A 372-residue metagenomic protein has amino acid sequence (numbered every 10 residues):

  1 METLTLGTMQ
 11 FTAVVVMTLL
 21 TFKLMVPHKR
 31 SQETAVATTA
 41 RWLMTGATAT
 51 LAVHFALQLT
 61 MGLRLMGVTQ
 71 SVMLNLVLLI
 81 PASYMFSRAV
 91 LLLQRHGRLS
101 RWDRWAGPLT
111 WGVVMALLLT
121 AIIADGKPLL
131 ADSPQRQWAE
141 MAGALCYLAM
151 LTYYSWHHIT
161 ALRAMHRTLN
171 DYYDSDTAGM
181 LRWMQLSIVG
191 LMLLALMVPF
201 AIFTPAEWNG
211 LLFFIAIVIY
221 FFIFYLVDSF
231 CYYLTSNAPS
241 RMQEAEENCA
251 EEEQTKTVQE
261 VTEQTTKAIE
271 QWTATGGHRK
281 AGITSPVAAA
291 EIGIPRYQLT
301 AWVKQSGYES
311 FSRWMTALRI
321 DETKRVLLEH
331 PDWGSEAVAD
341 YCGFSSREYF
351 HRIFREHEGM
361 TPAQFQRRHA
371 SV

Functional and structural regions predicted by a protein language model:
M1-L117, D132-W138, A142: N-terminal low-complexity or simple alpha-helical regulatory segments that function as activation/interaction modules
E2-V15, T120-A124, L130-T160, F203-F213: Extracellular-loop-to-transmembrane junctions of the mid-late helices
L24, Q58, M115-I122, V198 (+2 more regions): Structural signal for membrane-spanning alpha-helices in multi-pass inner-membrane proteins, emphasizing helix cores
Q32-V53, R101, W105-L109, R136-A201 (+1 more regions): Alpha-helical transmembrane segments of multi-pass integral membrane proteins
T60-Q70, A124-A131, M192-N209: Alpha-helical transmembrane segments and their membrane-interface junctions in multi-pass membrane proteins
M73-M85, T204-D228: Hydrophobic alpha-helical transmembrane segments and immediately flanking/interface helices in integral membrane
A89-W105, H157, I215-M242: Alpha-helical transmembrane segments and their immediate juxtamembrane interface regions
V227-E348, I353-E356, M360-V372: Membrane-proximal linker segments that couple transmembrane helices to downstream signaling/catalytic modules
